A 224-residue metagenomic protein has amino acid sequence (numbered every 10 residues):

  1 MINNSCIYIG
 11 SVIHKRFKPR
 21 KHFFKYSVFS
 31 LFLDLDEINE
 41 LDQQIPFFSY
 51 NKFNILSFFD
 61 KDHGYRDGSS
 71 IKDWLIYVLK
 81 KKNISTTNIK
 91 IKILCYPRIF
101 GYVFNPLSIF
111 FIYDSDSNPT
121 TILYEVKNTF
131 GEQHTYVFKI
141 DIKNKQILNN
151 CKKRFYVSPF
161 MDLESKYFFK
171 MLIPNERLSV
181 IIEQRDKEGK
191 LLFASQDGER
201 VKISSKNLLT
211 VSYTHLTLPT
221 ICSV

Functional and structural regions predicted by a protein language model:
I2, C6, S11-V12: Eukaryotic low-complexity, non-globular regulatory regions
K18-P19, I93-F100, F110-I112: Catalytic micro-motifs at enzyme active sites that drive phosphoryl/nucleotidyl and oxygen chemistry
F23-I93, V103: Active-site acidic/histidine clusters and adjacent loop/turn architecture that either coordinate catalytic ions
L31-F32, T129, S223: A membrane-pore/channel beta-structure motif
I89-K92, N105-S108, T120-I122, K153 (+1 more regions): Generic beta-strand structural signal
V103-K143: Core beta-strand-centered patch of the WYL/Sm-like small regulatory domain
K127, G131-L216: Acidic/His-leaning functional-site neighborhoods
H215-V224: Single conserved hydrophobic/aromatic residue that forms the stacking wall/gate of nucleotide- or nucleobase-binding
